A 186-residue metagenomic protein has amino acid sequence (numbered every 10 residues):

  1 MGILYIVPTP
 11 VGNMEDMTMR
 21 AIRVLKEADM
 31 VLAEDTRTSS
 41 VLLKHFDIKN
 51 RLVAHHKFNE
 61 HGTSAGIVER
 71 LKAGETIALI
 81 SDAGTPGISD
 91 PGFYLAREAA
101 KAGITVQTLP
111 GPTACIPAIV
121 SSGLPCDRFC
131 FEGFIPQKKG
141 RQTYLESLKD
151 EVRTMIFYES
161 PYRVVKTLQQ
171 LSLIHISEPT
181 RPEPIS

Functional and structural regions predicted by a protein language model:
M1-F58: Glycine-rich, flexible N-terminal cofactor/catalytic loop recognition
V11-N13, D82-P86, P161-R163, R181: Short glycine-rich anion-binding loops that position phosphate/pyrophosphate groups of nucleotides and phosphorylated
N59-I67: Glycine-rich, highly charged phosphate/nucleotide-binding loops
I67-T113: Glycine/small-residue-rich loop that forms an oxyanion/phosphate-binding "nest" at active or ligand-binding sites
Y94-E151: Class I SAM-dependent methyltransferase SAM-binding "motif I" and its flanking Rossmann-like core
G140-L173, S177: ATP/pyrophosphate-binding catalytic subdomain of soluble kinases
I174-S186: Single conserved hydrophobic/aromatic residue that forms the stacking wall/gate of nucleotide- or nucleobase-binding
